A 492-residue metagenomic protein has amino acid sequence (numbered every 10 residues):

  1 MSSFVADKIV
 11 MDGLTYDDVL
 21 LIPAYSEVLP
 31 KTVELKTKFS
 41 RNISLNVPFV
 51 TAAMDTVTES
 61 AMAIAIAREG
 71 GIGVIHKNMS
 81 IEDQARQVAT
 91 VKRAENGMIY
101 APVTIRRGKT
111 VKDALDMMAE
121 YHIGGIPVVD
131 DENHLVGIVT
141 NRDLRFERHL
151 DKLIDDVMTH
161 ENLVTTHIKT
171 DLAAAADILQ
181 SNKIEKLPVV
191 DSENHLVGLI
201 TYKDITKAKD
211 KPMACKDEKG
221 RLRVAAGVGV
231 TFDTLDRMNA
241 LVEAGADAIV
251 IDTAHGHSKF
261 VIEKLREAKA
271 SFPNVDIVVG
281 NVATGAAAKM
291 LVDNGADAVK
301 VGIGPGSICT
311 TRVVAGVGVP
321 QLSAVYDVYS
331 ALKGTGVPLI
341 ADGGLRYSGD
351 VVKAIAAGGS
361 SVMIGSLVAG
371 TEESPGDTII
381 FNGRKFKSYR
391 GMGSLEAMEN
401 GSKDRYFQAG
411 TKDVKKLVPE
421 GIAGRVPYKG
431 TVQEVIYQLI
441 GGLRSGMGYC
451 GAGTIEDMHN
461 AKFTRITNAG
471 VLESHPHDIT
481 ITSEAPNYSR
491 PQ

Functional and structural regions predicted by a protein language model:
M1-Y25, R106, H167, G227 (+2 more regions): Alpha/beta catalytic cores of nucleotide-metabolism and tRNA/nucleoside-modifying enzymes
L29, V33-L45, A52-M54, D83-Y121 (+6 more regions): Bateman/CBS regulatory modules and CBS-like beta-alpha motifs in cytosolic regions of diverse proteins
K31, S80-A89, E147-D151, H195-C215 (+5 more regions): Active-site-adjacent beta->alpha loops and helix N-cap segments on the catalytic face of soluble alpha/beta enzymes
S44-T51, G97-P102, E161, D217-G227 (+3 more regions): Short beta-strand/loop segments at the ligand-binding rim of alpha/beta enzyme cores
A61-I64, D236-A244, I277, A283-V301 (+2 more regions): Catalytic cores of alpha/beta
R68-D83, A246-S258, D297-A315, L345-I379: Glycine-rich phosphate-binding active-site loops on the catalytic face of alpha/beta enzymes
V74-N78, T104-I105, G125-P127, T165-H167 (+6 more regions): Catalytic beta/alpha-barrel core
I75-S80, I123, P127, L135-L150 (+4 more regions): Short beta->alpha transition motifs characteristic of CBS
